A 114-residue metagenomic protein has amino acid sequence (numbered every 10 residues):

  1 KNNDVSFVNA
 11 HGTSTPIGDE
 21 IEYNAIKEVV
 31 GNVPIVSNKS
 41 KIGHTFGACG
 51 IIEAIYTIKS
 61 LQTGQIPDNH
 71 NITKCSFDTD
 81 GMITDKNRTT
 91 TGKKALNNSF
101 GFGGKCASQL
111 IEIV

Functional and structural regions predicted by a protein language model:
K1-V114: Conserved "HGTGT" condensation-loop signature of ketosynthase/thiolase-family condensing enzymes that catalyze
